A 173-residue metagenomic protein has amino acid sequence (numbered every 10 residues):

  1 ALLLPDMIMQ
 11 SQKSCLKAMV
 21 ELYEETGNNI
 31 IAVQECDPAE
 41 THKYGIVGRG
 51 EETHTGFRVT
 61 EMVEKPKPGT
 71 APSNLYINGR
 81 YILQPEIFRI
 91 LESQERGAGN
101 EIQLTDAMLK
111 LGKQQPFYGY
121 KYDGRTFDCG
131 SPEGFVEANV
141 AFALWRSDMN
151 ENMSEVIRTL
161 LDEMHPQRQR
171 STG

Functional and structural regions predicted by a protein language model:
A1-P5, V63, W145, Q169: Proteins with a high burden of low-complexity, intrinsically disordered sequence enriched in S/T/G/P/A and R, requiring
A1-R49, L83-P85, L91-Q94: Conserved beta-loop-beta/alpha segment of the NTase-like Rossmann-fold superfamily that binds/positions NTPs
V20, E24, T53-E155: Catalytic-core segments of class I nucleotidyltransferases/pyrophosphorylases that form NMP-activated intermediates
E51-G56, R96-G99, D162-T172: Short, glycine- and charge-enriched coil/turn segments that flank and shape catalytic ligand pockets
L144-G173: Generic C-terminus detector
